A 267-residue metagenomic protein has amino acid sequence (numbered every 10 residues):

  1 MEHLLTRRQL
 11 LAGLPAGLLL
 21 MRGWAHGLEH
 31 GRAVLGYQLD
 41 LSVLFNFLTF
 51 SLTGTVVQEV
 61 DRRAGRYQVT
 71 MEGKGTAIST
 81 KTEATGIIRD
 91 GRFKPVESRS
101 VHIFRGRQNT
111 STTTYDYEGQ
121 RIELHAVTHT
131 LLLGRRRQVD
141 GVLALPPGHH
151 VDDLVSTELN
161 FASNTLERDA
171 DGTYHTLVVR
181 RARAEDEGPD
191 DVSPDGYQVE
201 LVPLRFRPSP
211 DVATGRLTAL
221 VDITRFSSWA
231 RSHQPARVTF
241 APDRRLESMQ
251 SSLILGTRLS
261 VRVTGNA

Functional and structural regions predicted by a protein language model:
M1, Q138, H150-V151, S209 (+2 more regions): Intrinsically disordered, low-complexity peptide-like regions
E2-H3, Q9-H26: N-terminal export signals
R7, A16, L20, K94 (+2 more regions): A generic structural micro-environment signature that highlights single residues at secondary-structure boundaries
H26-Y117, T165-A267: Acidic, serine/threonine-rich low-complexity disordered tracts
E97-L143: Surface-exposed, polar helix/loop patches in the mature regions of secreted/periplasmic/lumenal proteins that form
E123-E187: A charged, solvent-exposed segment within the mature domains of Sec-exported extracytoplasmic proteins
